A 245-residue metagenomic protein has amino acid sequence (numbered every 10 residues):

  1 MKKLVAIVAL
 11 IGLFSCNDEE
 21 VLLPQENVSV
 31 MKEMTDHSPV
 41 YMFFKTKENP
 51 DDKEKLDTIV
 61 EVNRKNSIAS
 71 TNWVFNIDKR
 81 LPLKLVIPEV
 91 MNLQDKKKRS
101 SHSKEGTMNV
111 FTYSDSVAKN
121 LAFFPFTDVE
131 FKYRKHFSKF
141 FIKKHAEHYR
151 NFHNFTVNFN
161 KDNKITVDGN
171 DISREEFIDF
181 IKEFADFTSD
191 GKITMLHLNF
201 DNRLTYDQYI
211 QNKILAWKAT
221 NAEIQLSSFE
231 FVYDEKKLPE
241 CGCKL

Functional and structural regions predicted by a protein language model:
M1-V5: Positively charged n-region of N-terminal signal peptides that target proteins for export
G12-S15: C-terminal motif of bacterial Sec signal peptides marking the signal peptidase cleavage site
N17-L245: Long, low-hydrophobicity, acidic/polar, solvent-exposed interaction domains
